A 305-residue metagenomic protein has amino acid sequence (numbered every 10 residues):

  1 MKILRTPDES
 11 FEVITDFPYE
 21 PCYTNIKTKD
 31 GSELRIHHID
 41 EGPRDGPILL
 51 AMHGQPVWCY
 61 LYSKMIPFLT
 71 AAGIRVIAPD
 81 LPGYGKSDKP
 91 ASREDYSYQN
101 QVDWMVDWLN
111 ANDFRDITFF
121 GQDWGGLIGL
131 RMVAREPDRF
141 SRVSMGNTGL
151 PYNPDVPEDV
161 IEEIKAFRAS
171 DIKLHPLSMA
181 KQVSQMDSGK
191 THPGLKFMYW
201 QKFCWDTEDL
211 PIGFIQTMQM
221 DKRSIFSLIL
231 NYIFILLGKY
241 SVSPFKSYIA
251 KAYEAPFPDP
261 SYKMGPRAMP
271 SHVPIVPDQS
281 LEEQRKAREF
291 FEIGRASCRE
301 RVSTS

Functional and structural regions predicted by a protein language model:
M1-P21, I36-P43, I48, P56 (+5 more regions): Flexible "cap/lid" subdomain of the alpha/beta-hydrolase fold that forms the substrate-access gate
T28-L34: Short, solvent-exposed loop/turn segments that connect beta-strands within catalytic domains and beta-strand-rich
K64-F68: Typically the conserved alpha-helix immediately C-terminal to a functionally engaged Cys/Sec in thioredoxin-like
